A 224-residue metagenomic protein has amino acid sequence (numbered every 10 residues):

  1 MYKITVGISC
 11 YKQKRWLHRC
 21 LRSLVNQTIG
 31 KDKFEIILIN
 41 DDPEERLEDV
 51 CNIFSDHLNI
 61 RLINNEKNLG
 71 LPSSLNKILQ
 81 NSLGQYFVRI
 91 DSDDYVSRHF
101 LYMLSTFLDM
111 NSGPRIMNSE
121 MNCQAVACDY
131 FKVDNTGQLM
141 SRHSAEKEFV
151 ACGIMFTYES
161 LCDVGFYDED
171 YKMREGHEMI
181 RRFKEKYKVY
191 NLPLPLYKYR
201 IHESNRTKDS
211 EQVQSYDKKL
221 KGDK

Functional and structural regions predicted by a protein language model:
Q13-N26: Short, well-formed alpha-helical segments that are part of the catalytic scaffolds of diverse glycosyltransferases
V25-I63: Acidic donor-binding segment of Leloir-type glycosyltransferases
N65-S82: Glycine-rich, basic loop-to-helix element that forms the pyrophosphate-binding segment of sugar-nucleotide handling
F87: Short aromatic/hydrophobic "clamp" motif used to bind/position activated sugar donors
H99-L139: Conserved donor NDP-sugar-binding/catalytic core segment of glycosyltransferases
D129, Y190-L196: Catalytic beta-strand/loop signature of glycosyltransferases that borders the donor
K172-M179: Acidic donor-binding loop at a coil-to-helix junction in glycosyltransferase catalytic cores that engages
Y199-H202, K208-K224: Catalytic core of nucleotide-sugar-dependent glycosyltransferases
